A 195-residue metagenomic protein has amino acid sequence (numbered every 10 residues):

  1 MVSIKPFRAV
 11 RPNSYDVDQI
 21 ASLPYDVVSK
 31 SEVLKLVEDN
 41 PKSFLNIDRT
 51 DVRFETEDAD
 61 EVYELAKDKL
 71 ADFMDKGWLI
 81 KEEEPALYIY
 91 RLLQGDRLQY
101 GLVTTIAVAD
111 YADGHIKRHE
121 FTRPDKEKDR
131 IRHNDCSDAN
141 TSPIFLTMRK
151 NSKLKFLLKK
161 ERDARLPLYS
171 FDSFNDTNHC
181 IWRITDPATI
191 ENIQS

Functional and structural regions predicted by a protein language model:
M1-Q194: A cross-family signal for N-terminal binding/gating loops and helix N-caps that shape access to the active site
